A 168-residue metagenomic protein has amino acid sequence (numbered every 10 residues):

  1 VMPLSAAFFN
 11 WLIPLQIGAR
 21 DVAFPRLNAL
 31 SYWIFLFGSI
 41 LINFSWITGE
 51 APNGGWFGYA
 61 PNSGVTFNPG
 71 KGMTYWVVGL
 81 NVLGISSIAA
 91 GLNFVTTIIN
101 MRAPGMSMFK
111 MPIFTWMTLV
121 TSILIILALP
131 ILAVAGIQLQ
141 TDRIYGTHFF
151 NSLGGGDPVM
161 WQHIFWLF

Functional and structural regions predicted by a protein language model:
V1-F168: Membrane-embedded and interfacial regions of multi-pass energy-transducing membrane proteins
